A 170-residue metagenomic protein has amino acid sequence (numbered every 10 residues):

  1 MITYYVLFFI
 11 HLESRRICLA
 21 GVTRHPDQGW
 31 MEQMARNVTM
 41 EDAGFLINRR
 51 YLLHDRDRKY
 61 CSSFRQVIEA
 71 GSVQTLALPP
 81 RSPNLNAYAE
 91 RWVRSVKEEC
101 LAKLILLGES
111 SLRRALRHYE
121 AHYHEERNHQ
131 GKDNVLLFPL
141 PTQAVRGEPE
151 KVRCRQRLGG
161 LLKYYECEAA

Functional and structural regions predicted by a protein language model:
M1-A170: Charged DNA-binding/catalytic regions of mobile-element recombinases
